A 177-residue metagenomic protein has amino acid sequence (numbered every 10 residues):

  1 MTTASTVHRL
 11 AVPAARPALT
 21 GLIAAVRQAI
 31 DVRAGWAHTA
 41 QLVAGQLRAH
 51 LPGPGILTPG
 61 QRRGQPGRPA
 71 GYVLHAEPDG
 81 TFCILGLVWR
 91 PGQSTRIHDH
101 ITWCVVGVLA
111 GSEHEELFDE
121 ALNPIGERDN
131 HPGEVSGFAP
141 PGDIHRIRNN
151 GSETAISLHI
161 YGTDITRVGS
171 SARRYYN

Functional and structural regions predicted by a protein language model:
M1-I56: N-terminal leader/capping segments at the start of a protein or of a new domain
G60-P91, V135: A short glycine-rich, His/Asp/Glu-containing loop-to-beta-strand
L85-D99, P140-P141: Conserved short histidine dyad/triad with adjacent acidic residue
T102-E116: Glycine- and acidic-residue-biased ligand/ion/polar-headgroup-sensing regions
V105-G107, S152-V168: A short hydrophobic beta-strand segment most commonly corresponding to one strand of the jelly-roll/cupin
E120-H145: Short acidic-glycine-tyrosine-enriched beta hairpin
I147-G151: Asparagine-centered strand-capping/turn motif at beta-strand->loop junctions
S170-R173: Mixed-charge, glycine-accented linear interaction segment located at domain edges/termini
